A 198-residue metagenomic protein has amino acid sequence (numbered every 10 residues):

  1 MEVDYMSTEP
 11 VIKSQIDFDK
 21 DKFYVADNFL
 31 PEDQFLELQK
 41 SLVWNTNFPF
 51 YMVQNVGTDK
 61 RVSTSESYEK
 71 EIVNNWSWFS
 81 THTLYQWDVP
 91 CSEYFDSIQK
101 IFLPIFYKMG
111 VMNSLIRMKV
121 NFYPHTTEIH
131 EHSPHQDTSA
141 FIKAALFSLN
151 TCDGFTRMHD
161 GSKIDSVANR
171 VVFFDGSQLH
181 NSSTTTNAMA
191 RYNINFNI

Functional and structural regions predicted by a protein language model:
E2-M112: Non-heme Fe(II)/2-oxoglutarate
W87-I198: Catalytic core of non-heme Fe(II) oxygenases with the double-stranded beta-helix
